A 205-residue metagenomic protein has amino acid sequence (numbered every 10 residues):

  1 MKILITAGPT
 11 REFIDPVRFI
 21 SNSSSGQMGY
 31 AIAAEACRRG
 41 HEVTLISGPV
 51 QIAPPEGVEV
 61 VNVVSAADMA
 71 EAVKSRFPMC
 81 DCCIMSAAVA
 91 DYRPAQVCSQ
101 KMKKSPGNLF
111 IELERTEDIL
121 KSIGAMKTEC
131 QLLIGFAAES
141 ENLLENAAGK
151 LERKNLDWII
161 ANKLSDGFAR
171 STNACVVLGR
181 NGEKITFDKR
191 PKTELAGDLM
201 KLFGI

Functional and structural regions predicted by a protein language model:
M1-I205: A cross-family phosphate/adenosyl-ligand binding-site feature
